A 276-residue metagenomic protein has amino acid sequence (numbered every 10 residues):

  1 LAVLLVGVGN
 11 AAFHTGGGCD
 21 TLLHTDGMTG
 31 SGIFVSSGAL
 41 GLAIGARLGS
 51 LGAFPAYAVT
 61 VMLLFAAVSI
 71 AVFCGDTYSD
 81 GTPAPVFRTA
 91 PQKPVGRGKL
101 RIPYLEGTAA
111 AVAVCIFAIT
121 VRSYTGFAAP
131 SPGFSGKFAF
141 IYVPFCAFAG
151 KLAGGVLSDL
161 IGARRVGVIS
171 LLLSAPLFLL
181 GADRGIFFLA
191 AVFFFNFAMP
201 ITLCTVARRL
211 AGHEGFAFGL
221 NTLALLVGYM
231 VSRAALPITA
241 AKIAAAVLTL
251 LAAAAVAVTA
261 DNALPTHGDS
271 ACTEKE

Functional and structural regions predicted by a protein language model:
V3-A11, V35, C115-I119, R184-N196: Helical-face signature of the major facilitator-like transporter fold
V6, G38, K137-A147, K151 (+1 more regions): Transmembrane alpha-helical segments of major facilitator superfamily
N10-T25, N196-G212: Intracellular juxtamembrane helix-capping segments at the cytosolic ends of symmetry-related transmembrane helices
G27-S50, G215-R233: Glycine-rich segments within core transmembrane alpha-helices of 12-TM secondary carriers
P55-D76, A241-D261: Symmetry-related core transmembrane helices of the 12-TM Major Facilitator Superfamily/SLC fold
R101-A149: Extracytoplasmic gate region of multi-pass secondary transporters
A149-A163: Helix-to-loop junctions at the C-terminal end of transmembrane segments in multipass secondary transporters
R164-T202: C-terminal transmembrane helical hairpin of 12-TM major facilitator-type secondary transporters
